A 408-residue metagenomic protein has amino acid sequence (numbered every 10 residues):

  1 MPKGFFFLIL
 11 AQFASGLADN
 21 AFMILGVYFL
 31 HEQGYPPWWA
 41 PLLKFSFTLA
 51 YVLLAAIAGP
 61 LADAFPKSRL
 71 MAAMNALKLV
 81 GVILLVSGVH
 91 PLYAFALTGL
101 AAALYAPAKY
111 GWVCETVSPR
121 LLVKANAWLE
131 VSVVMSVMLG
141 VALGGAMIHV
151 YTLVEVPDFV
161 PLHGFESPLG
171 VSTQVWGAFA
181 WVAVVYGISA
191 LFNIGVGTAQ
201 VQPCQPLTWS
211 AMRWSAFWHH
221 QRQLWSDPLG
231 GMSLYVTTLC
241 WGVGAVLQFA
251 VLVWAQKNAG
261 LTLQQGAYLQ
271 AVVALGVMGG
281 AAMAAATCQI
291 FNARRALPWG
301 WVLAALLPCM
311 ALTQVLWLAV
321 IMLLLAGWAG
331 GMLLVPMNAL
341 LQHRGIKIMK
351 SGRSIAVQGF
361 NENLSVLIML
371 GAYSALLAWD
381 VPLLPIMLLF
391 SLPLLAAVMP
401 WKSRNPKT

Functional and structural regions predicted by a protein language model:
M1-F5, V196-V236: Juxtamembrane intracellular "pre-TM" segments in multi-pass secondary transporters
G4-M23, L43-A62, P66-K78, A94-H149 (+5 more regions): Substrate-agnostic recognition of the 12-TM MFS/MFS-like secondary transporter fold
F13, L17, A21-L25, F29 (+6 more regions): A single, central transmembrane helix in multi-pass transporters
Y35-T48, G177, K257-A274, K350 (+1 more regions): Loop-to-transmembrane helix entry
R69-L84, R294-M310, L388-S391: Structural signature of the two symmetry-related core transmembrane helices
G81-L85, T98, F192-N193, C309-A311 (+2 more regions): MFS-fold secondary transporters
L92-F95, G99, K124-P203, A271 (+1 more regions): Hydrophobic alpha-helical transmembrane segments
R294-L334: C-terminal transmembrane helical hairpin of 12-TM major facilitator-type secondary transporters
